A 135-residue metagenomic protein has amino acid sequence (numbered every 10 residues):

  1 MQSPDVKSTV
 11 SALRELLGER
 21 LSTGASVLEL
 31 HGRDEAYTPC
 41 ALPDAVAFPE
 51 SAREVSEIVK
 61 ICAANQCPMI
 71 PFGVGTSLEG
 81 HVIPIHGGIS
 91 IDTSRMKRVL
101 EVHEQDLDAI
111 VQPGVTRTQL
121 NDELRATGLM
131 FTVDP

Functional and structural regions predicted by a protein language model:
M1-K60, T76-L107: N-terminal flexible segment immediately upstream of the FAD-binding catalytic core in FAD-dependent oxidoreductases
N65-P135: FAD-binding core of FAD-dependent oxidoreductases, characterized by glycine-rich FAD pyrophosphate-binding loops
